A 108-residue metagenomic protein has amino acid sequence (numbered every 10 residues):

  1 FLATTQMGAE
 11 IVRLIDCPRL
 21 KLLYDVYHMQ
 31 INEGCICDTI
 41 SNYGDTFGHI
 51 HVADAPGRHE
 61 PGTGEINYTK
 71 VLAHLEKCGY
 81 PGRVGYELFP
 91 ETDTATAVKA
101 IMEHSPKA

Functional and structural regions predicted by a protein language model:
L2-Y24, H28-A108: Histidine-acidic metal/acid-base catalytic patches
